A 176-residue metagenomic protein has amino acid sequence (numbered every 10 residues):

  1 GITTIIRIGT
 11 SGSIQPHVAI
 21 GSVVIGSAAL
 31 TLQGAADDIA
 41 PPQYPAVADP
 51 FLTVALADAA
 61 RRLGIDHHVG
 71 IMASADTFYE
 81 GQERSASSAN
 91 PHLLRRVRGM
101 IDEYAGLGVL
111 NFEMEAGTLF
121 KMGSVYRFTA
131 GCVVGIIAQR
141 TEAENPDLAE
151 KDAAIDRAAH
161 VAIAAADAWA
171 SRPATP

Functional and structural regions predicted by a protein language model:
G1-P176: Glycine-rich phosphate- or other oxyanion-binding loops that anchor nucleotides, phosphorylated ligands
